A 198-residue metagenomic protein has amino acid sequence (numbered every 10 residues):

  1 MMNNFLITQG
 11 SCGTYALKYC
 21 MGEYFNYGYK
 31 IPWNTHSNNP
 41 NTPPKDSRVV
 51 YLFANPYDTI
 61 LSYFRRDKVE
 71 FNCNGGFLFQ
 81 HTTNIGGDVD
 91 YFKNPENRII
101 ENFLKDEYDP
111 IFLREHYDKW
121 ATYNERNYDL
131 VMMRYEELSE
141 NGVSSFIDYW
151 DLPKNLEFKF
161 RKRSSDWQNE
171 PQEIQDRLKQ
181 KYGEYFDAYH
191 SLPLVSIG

Functional and structural regions predicted by a protein language model:
M1-N4, I100-E107, L113, Y117-N124 (+1 more regions): PAPS-dependent sulfotransferases, especially Golgi type II membrane carbohydrate sulfotransferases
M1-R48, P56, S62-N72: PAPS-dependent sulfotransferase catalytic core
L6-G10, V49, D106-L113, V131 (+1 more regions): Aromatic-acidic/polar surface patches that form glycan- and anion
G10-G13, N55-T59, R65-K68, E136-E140 (+2 more regions): Short, solvent-exposed loop/turn segments at secondary-structure junctions
S11-Y15, Y19, A54, I111 (+2 more regions): A structural signal for well-ordered alpha-helical segments within the folded catalytic domains of diverse enzymes
Y19-E23, L52, T59-R65, N102 (+2 more regions): Residue-level signal for well-ordered alpha-helical scaffold segments within enzymatic catalytic domains
S47-N97: A basic- and aromatic-enriched beta-loop-alpha substructure that forms the phosphate/nucleotide- and DNA/RNA-contacting
E125-I147: Phosphate-binding beta-loop-alpha motif at adenosine-nucleotide cofactor sites
